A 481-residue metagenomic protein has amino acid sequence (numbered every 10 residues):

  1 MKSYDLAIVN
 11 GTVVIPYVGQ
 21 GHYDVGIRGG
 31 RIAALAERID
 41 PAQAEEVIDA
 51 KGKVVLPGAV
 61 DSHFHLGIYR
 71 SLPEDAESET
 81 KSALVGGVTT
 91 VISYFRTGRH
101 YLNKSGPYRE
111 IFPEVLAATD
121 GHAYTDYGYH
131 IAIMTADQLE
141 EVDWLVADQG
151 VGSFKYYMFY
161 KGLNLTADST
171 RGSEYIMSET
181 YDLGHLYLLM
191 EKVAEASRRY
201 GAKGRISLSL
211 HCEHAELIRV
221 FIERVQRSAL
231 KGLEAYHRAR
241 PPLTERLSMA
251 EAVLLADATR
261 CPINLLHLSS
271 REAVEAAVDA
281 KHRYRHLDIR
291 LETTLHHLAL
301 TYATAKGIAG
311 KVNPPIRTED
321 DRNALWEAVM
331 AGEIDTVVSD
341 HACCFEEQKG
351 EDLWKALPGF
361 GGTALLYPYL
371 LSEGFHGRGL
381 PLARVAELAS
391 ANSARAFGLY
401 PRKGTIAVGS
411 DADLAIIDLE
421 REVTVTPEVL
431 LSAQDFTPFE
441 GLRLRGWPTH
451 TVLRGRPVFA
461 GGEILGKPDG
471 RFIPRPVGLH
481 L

Functional and structural regions predicted by a protein language model:
M1-L56, P474: Histidine-rich, glycine-flanked metal-binding segment
G11, D352-K355, V408-P474: C-terminal cap of metal-dependent C-N hydrolases
G11, G30, G52, H63 (+14 more regions): Divalent metal-coordination and catalytic microenvironments
A50-H122: Metal-associated gating/positioning segment near the N- to mid-region
S62-E74, L102, T125-Q138, R238-L243: Active-site mouth loops of central-metabolism enzymes
S93, G128-I131, P262-H267: Short catalytic-loop micro-motif centered on adjacent basic/acidic residues
E140-V337: Histidine/acidic residue-rich metal-binding segments in metalloenzymes
K231-E251, L255-P262, A309, M330-V337 (+1 more regions): His/Asp/Glu-enriched, well-ordered alpha-helical/loop segment that forms or immediately abuts the divalent-metal
